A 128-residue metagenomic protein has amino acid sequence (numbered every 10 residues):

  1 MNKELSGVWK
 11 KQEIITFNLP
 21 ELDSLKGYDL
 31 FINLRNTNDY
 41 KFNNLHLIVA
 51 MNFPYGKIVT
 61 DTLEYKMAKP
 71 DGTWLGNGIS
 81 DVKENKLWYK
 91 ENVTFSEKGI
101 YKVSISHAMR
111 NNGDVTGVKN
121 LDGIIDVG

Functional and structural regions predicted by a protein language model:
M1-A50, G56: Start-of-domain marker
K3, D61-K69: Solvent-exposed serine/threonine-rich low-complexity stretches and specific carbohydrate-binding patches
K3-G7, F17-P20, G72-G76, K90-T94: Beta-strand-rich interaction surfaces with strong enrichment in secreted/lumenal proteins
V8-K11, S24, T94-I100, H107 (+1 more regions): Long, compositionally biased, intrinsically disordered segments
L30-L34, Y101-H107: Extracellular beta-strand-rich recognition modules
N36-D39, E84-Y89, V93-S96, S106-N120: Short acidic/polar inter-strand loop motif in beta-rich domains
L47-I48, N52, N112-G128: Exposed low-complexity, polar/acidic, P/S/T/G-rich flexible segments that act as propeptides, protease-susceptible
Y65-M67, L75-N92: A beta-strand/beta-hairpin structural motif
